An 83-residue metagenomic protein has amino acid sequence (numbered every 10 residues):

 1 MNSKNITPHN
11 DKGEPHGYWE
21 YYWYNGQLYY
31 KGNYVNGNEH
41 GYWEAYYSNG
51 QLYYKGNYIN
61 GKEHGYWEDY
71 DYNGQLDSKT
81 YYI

Functional and structural regions predicted by a protein language model:
M1-I83: Glycine/tyrosine- and acidic-biased, solvent-exposed loop/turn segments at the edges of beta-strands
